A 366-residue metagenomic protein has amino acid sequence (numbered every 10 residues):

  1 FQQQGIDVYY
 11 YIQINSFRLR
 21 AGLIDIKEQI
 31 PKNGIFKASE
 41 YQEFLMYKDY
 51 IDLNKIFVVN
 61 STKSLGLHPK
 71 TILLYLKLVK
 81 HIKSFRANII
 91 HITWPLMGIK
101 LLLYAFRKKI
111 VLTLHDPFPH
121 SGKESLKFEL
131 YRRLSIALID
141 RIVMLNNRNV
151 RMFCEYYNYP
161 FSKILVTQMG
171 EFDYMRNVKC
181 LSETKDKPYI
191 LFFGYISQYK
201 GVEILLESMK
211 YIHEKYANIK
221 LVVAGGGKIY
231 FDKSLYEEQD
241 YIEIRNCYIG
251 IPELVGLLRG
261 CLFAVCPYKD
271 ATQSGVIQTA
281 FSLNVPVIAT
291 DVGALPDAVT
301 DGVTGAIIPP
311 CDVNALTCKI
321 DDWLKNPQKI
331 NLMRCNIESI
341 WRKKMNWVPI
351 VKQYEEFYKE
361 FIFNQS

Functional and structural regions predicted by a protein language model:
H68-L78, A87-R107: An aromatic- and histidine-rich active-site surface loop
A137-R176: Donor nucleotide-sugar binding/catalytic pocket of nucleotide-sugar-dependent glycosyltransferases
E183-K200, L206-M209: Conserved donor-binding/catalytic core segment of Leloir-type glycosyltransferases
D232-L257: Nucleotide-activated donor-binding/catalytic signature segment of Leloir-type glycosyltransferases, i.e., the conserved
I244, D301-G302, A306-V313, D322-Q328: Conserved acidic donor-binding segment of nucleotide-sugar-dependent glycosyltransferases
L258-Q273, V285: Acidic donor-binding loop of glycosyltransferase active sites
Q278-T279, V292-G302, A306-I307: Short acidic/histidine- and often glycine-rich active-site loop of Leloir-type glycosyltransferases that engages
A315, D322, K329-K344, I350-E356: A short, well-ordered alpha-helix in the C-terminal region of glycosyltransferases
